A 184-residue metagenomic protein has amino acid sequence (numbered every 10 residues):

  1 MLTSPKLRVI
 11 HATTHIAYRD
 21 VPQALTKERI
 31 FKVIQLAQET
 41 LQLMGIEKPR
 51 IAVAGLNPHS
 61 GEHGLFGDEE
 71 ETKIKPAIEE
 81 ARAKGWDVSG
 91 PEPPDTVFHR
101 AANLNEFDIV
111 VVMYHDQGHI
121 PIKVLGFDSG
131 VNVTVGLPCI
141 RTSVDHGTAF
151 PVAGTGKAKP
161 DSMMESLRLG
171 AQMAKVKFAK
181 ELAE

Functional and structural regions predicted by a protein language model:
M1-E69, K75-E184: Anion-binding alpha/beta catalytic cores of soluble intermediary-metabolism enzymes, centered on
